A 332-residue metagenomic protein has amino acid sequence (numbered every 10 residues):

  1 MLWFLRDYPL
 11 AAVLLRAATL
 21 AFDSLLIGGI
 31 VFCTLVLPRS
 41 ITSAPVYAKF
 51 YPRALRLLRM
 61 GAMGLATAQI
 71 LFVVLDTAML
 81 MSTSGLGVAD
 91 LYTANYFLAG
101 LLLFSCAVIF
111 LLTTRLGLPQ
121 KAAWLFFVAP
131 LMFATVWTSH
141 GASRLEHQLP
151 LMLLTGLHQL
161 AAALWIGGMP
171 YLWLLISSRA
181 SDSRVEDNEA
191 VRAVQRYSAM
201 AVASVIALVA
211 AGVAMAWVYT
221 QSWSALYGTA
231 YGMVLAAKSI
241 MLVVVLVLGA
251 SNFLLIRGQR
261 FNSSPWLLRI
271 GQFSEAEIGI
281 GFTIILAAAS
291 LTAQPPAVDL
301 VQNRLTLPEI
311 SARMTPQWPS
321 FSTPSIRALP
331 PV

Functional and structural regions predicted by a protein language model:
M1-V332: Polytopic transmembrane helical bundles with strong interfacial aromatic enrichment
